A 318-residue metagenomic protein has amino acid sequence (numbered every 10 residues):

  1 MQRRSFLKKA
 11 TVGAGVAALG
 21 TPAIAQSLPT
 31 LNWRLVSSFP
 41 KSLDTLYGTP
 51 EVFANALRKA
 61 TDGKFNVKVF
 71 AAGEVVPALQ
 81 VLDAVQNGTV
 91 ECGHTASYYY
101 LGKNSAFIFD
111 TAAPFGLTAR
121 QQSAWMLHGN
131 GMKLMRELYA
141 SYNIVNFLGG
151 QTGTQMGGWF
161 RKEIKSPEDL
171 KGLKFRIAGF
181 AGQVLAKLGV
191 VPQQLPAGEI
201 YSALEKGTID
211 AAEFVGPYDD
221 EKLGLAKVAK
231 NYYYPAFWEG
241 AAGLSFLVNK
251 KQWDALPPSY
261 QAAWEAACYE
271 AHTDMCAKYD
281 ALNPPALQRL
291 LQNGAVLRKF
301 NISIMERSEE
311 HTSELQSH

Functional and structural regions predicted by a protein language model:
Q2-Q122, N130-S313: N-terminal secretory/targeting leader peptides
E314-H318: Short "domain-exit" segments at the C-terminal end of structured domains
